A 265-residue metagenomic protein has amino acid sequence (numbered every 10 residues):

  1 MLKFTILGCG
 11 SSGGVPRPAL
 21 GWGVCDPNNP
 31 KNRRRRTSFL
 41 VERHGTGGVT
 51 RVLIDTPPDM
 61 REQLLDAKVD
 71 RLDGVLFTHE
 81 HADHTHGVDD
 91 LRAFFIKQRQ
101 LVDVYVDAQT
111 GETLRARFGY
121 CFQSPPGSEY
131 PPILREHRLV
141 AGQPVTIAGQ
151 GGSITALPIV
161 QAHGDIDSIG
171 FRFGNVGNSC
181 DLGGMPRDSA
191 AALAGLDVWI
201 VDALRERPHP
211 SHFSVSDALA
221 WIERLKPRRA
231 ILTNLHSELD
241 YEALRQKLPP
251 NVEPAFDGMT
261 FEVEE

Functional and structural regions predicted by a protein language model:
M1-S179, D188, R245-E264: Binuclear metal-dependent hydrolase catalytic cores
N32, P57, L182, P208-V215: A conditional alpha-helix N-cap/helix-loop micro-motif detector
D59, H81, G183, L204 (+1 more regions): Catalytic metal-binding/acid-base residues of hydrolase active sites
G142, P186-E265: Binuclear metal-ion centers of metallo-dependent hydrolases, dominated by the metallo-beta-lactamase
P158-I159, S179-D181, V201, L232-T233: Thr-Gly-centered strand-to-loop micro-motif
